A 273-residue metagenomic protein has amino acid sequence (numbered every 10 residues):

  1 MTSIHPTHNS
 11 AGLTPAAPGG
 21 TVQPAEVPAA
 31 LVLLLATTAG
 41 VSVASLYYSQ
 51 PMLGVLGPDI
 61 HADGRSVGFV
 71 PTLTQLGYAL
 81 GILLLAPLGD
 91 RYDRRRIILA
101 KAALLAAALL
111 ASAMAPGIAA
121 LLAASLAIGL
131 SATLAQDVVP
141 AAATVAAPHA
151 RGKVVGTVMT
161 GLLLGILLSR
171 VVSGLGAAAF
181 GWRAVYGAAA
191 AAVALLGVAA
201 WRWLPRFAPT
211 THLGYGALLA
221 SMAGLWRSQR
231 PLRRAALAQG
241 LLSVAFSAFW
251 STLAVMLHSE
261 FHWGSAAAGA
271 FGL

Functional and structural regions predicted by a protein language model:
P18-A25, L204-L237: Juxtamembrane intracellular "pre-TM" segments in multi-pass secondary transporters
E26-Y48, L126, Q229-A245: Pair of pore-lining "gating" transmembrane helices in MFS-fold secondary transporters
Y47, Q75-L83, T133, I166-L167: Residue-level signature of mid-helix packing/kink "hotspots" within the transmembrane helices of 12-pass Major
P51-G64, S251-A266: Short amphipathic helix-loop junctions that connect adjacent transmembrane helices in Major Facilitator Superfamily/SLC
D63-L73, K153, E260-L273: Loop-to-transmembrane helix entry
L80-I118: Conserved MFS/SLC helix-loop-helix module at the cytosolic interface between two early adjacent transmembrane helices
A120, G156-L204: Helix-loop-helix hairpin linking two adjacent transmembrane segments in secondary transporters
A124-L162: Cytoplasmic helix-loop-helix junction between adjacent transmembrane helices in 12-TM secondary transporters
